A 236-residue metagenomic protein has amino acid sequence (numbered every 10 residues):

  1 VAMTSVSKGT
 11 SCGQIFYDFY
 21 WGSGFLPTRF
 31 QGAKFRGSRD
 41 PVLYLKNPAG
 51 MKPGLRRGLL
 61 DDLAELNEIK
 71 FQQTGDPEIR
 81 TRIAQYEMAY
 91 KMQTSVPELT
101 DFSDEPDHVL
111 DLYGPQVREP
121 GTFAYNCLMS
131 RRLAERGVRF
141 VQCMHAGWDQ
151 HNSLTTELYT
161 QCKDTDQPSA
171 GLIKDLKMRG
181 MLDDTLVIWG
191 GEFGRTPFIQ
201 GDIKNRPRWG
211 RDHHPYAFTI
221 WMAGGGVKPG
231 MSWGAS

Functional and structural regions predicted by a protein language model:
V1-S236: Ligand-binding pockets and gating/stacking loops
